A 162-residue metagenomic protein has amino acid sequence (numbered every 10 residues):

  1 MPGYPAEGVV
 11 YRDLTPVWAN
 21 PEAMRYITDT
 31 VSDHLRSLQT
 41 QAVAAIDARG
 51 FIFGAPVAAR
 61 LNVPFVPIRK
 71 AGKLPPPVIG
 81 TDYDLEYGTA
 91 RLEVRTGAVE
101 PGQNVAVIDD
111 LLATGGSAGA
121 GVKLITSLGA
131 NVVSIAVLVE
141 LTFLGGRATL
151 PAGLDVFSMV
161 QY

Functional and structural regions predicted by a protein language model:
M1-I108, L112-Y162: PRPP-associated nucleotide enzymes
